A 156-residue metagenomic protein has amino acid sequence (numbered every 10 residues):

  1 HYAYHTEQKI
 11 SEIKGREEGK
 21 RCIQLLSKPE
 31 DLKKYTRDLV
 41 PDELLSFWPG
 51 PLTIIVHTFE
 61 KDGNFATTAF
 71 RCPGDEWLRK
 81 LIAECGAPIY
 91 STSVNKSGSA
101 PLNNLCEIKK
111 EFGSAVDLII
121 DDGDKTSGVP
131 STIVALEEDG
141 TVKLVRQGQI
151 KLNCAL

Functional and structural regions predicted by a protein language model:
H1-L156: Active-site-adjacent structural elements in enzyme catalytic cores
